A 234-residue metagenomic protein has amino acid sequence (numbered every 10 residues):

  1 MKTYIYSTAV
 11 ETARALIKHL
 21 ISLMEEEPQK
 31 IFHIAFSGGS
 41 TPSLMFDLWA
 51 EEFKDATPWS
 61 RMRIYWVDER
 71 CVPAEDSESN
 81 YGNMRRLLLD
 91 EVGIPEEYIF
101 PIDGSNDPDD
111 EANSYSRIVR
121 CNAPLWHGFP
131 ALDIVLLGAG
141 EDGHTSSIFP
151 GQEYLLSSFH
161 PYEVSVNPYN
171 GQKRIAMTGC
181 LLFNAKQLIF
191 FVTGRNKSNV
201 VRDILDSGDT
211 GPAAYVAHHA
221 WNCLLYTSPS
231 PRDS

Functional and structural regions predicted by a protein language model:
M1-H33: N-terminal glycine-/serine-/threonine-rich phosphate-binding loop
E25-F53: Glycine-rich N-terminal segment of FAD-binding domains in flavoprotein oxidoreductases, spanning the beta-loop-helix
F36-T41, L137-E141, T193: Glycine-rich beta-strand-to-loop/alpha-helix junction loops that act as flexible
L48-P58, G82, P150-F159, S207: A glycine- and small-aliphatic-rich helix-loop capping segment at beta-alpha/alpha-beta transitions that lines
W59-D133: Ligand-binding beta-strand-loop-alpha-helix segment within the catalytic cores of soluble metabolic enzymes
L137-C180: Class I SAM-dependent methyltransferase SAM-binding "motif I" and its flanking Rossmann-like core
E163-L224: Polyanion-binding loop/helix "lid" in catalytic or ligand-binding cores
Y226-D233: Conserved small/polar residues in nucleotide/adenosyl-binding loops
